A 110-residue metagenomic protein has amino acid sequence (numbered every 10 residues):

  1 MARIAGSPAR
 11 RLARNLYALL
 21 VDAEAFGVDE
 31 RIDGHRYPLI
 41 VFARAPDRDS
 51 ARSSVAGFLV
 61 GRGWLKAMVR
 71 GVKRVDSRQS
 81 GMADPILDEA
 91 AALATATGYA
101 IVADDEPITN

Functional and structural regions predicted by a protein language model:
A2-M68, D76-N110: Long, contiguous binding/interaction regions
